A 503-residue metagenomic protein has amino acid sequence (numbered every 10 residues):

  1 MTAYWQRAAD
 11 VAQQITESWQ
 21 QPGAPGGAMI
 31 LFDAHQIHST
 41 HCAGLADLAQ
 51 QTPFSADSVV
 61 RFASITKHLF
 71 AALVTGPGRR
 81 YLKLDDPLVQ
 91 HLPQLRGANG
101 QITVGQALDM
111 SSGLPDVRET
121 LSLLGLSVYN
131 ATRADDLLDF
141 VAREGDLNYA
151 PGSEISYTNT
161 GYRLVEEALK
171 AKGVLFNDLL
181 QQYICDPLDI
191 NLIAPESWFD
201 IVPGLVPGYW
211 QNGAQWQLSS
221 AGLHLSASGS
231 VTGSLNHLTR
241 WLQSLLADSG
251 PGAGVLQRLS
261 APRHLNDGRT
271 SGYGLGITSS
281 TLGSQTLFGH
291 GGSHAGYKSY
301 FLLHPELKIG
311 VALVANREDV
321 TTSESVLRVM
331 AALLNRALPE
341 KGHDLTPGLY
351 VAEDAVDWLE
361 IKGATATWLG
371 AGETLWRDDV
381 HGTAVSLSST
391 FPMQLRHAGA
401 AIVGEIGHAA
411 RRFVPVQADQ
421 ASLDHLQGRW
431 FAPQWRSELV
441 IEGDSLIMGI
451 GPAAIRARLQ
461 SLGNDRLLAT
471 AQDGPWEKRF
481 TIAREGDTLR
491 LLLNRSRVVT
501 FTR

Functional and structural regions predicted by a protein language model:
T2-F62, R79-P87, D139-D146, A355-V356: Short, conserved catalytic-motif segment at the N-terminal edge
Q36, N99-P305: Short, surface-exposed loop or secondary-structure junction motifs that flank catalytic or metal-binding residues
L45-L48, E318-D319, R497: A short acidic/small-residue loop/turn micro-motif
K83-A98, L188: Short, glycine/proline-biased beta-turn/loop segments that scaffold the active-site neighborhood
Y300-L302, L307-R317, A401-G407, L489-L492: Short, well-ordered beta-strand elements
V314, T322-N335: Short amphipathic C-terminal alpha-helix that caps PH/PH-like domains
A331-R503: Peripheral terminal and inter-domain segments
